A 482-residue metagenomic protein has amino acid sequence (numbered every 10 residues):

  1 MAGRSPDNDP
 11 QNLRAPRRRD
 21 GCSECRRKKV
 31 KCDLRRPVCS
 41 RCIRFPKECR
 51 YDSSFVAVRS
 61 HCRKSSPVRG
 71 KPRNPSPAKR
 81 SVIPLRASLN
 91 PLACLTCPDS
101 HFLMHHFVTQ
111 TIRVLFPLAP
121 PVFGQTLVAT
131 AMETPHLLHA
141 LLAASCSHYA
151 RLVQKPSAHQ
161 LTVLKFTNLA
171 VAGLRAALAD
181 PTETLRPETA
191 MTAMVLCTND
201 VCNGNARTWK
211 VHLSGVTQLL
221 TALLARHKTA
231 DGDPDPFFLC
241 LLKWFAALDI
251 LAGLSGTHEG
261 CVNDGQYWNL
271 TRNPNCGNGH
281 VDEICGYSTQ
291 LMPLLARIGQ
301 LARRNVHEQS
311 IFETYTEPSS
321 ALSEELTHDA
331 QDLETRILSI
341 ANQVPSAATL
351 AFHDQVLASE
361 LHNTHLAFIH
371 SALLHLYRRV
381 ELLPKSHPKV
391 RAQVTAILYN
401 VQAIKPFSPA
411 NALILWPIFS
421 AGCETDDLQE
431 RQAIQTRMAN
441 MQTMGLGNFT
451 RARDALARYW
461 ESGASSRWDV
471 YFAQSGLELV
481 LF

Functional and structural regions predicted by a protein language model:
M1-T184, C202-F482: Intrinsically disordered, low-complexity activation-like regions
L196-D200: Acidic, glycine-rich active-site loops and adjacent beta-strand->loop/helix elements that engage anionic groups
